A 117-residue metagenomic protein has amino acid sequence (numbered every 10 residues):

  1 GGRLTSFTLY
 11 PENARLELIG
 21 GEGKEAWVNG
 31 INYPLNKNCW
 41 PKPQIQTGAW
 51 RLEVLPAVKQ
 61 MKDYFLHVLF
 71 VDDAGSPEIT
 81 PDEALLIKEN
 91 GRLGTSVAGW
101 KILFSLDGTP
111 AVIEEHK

Functional and structural regions predicted by a protein language model:
G1-K117: CBM-like, beta-strand-rich accessory domains located in the C-terminal region of large, secreted polysaccharide-active
